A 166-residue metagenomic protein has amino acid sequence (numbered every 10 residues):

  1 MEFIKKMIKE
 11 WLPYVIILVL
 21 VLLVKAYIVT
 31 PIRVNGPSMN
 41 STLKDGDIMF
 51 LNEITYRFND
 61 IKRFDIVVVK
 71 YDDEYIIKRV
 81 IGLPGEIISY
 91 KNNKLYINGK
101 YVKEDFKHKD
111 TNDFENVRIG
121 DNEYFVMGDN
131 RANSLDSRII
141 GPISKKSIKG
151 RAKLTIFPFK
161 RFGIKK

Functional and structural regions predicted by a protein language model:
M1-Y75, K145-S147, R151-K166: Protein maturation boundaries and topogenic segments
I77-G82: Short beta-strand-centered aromatic/proline hotspots
S89-N93: Short, solvent-exposed secondary-structure boundary/capping segments
I97-G99: Short strand-turn-strand beta-turns centered on an Asx-Gly dipeptide
K107-E123: Acidic loop->beta-strand submotif enriched in PP2C/PPM serine/threonine phosphatases
G128: Phosphate/adenylate-binding glycine loop and adjacent helical scaffold
A132-I139: Active-site loop architecture of trypsin-fold serine endopeptidases
